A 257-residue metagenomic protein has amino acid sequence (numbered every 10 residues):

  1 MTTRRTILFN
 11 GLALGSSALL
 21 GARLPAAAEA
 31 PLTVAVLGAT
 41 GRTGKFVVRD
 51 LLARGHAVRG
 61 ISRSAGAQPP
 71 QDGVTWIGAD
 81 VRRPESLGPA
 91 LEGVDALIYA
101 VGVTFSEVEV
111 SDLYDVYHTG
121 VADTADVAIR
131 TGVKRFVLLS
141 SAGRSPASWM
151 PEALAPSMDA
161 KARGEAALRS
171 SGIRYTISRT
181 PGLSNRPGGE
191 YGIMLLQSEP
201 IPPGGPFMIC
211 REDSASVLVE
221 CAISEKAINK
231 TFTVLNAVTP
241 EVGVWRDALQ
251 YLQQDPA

Functional and structural regions predicted by a protein language model:
M1-G15: N-terminal secretory signal peptides and thylakoid transit peptides that target proteins across membranes
A26-A28: Boundary at the C-terminal end of the N-terminal hydrophobic targeting segment
P31-L32: Nucleotide donor/acceptor-binding cores
A35-L52: N-terminal Rossmann NAD(P)H-binding glycine-rich loop of SDR-like oxidoreductase domains
G55-V58: A generic structural motif
G60, G66-D123, V127, S145: NAD(P)H-binding glycine-rich loop region in Rossmannoid oxidoreductase-like domains and their noncatalytic homologs
V103-L196: Glycine-/Pro-rich loop/turn segments that contact NAD(P) or position catalytic residues in Rossmann-like domains
N185-P187, Y191-A257: Active-site-lining helix/loop region of Rossmann-like oxidoreductase modules
